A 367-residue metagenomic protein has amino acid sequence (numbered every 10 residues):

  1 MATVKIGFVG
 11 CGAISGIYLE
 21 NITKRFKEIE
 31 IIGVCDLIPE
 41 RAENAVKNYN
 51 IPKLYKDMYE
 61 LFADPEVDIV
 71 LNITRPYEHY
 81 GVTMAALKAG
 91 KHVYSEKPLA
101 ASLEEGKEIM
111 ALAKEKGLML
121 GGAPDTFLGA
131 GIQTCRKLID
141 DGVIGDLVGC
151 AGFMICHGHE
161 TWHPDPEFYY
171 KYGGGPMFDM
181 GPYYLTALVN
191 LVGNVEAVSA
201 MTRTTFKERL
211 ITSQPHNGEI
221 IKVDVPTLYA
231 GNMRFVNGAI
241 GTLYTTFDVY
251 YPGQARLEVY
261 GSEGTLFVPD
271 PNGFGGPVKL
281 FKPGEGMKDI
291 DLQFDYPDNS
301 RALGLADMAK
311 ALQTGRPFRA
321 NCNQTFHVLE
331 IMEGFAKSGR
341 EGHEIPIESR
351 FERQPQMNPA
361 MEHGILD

Functional and structural regions predicted by a protein language model:
M1-Y49: N-terminal Rossmann-like dinucleotide-binding module
T3, I29-I31, I51, V67 (+2 more regions): Core-facing hydrophobic residues within beta-strands of well-ordered domains
E30-I31, M287-Q293, K310-V328: Glycine- and charged-residue-rich phosphate/anionic-cofactor binding loop of Rossmann-like
I51-M58: Conserved SAM-binding strand-loop segment of SAM-dependent methyltransferases
I69, R75-P76, Y80-F127, G142: Beta-strand-loop-alpha-helix segment that lines the small-molecule cofactor/substrate pocket of alpha/beta enzymes
S95, L120-G122, A151, L243 (+1 more regions): Hydrophobic residues in well-ordered beta-strands that form the structural core
M119, T126-K222, G342: Predominantly a Rossmann-like dinucleotide-binding segment in NAD(P)-dependent oxidoreductases
T186-P277, A302-F318, M332-F335, E348-D367: Contiguous beta-strand/loop segments that form the cofactor/metal-binding neighborhood of enzyme cores
